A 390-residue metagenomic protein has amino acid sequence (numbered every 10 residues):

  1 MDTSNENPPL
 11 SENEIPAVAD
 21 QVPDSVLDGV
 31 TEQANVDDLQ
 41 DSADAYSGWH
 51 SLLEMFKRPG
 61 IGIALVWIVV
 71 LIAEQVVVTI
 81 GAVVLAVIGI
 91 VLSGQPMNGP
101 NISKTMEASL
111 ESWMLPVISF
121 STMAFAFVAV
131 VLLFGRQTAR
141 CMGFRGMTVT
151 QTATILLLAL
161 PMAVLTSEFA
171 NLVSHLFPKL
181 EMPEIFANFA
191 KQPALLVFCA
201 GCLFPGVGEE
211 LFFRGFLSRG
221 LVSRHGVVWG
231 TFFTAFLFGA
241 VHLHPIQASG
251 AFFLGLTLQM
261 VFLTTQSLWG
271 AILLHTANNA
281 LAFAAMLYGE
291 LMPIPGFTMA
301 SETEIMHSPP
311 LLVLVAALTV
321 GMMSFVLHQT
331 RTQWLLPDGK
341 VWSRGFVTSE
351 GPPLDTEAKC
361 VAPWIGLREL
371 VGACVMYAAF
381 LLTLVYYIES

Functional and structural regions predicted by a protein language model:
M1-C141, L281-S390: N-terminal, membrane-interfacial amphipathic/helix-forming hydrophobic leader that caps and precedes the first
W67, L71, A129, L256-G270: Generic transmembrane alpha-helix motif of multi-pass integral membrane proteins
I88-E111, R136-G208, S223, L382-S390: Juxtamembrane helix-loop-helix connectors linking adjacent transmembrane helices in multi-pass membrane enzymes
V128, C202, A235-A240, L256-M260 (+1 more regions): Alpha-helical transmembrane segments of multipass membrane proteins
I155, F233-T234, A251, L273-L274: Hydrophobic core positions of alpha-helical segments in small-molecule transporters and transporter systems
L196, V228-W229, I246, L268-W269: Residues that define the loop-to-transmembrane-helix transition and helix capping in multi-pass membrane transporters
G208-F233, M260-S267: Membrane-interface helix/loop boundary segments of multi-pass membrane proteins
G226-L243, G255, T276: Small-polar-interrupted transmembrane alpha-helices in polytopic inner-membrane proteins
